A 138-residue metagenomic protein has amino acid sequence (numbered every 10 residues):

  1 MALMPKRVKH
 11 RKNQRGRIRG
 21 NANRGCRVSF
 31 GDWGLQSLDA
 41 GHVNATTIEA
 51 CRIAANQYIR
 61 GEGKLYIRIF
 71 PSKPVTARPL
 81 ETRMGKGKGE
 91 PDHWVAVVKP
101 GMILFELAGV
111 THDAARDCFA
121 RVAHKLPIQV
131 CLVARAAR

Functional and structural regions predicted by a protein language model:
M1-R138: Ribosome-associated RNA-binding proteins
